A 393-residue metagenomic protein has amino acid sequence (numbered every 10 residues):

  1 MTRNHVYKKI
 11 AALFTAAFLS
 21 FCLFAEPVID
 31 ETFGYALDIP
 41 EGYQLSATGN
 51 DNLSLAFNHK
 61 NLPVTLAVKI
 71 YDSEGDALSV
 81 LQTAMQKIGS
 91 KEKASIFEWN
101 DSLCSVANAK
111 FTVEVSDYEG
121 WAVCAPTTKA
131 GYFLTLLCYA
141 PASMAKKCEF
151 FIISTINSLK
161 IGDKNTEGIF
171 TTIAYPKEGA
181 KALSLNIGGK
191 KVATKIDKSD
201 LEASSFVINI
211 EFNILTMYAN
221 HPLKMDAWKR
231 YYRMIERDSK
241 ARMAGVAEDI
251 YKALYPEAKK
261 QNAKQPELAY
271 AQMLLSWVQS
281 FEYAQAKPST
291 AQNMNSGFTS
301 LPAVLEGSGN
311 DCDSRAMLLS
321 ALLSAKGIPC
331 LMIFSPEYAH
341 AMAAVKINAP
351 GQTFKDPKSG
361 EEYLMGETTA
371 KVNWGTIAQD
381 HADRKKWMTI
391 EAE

Functional and structural regions predicted by a protein language model:
A12-S20: Bacterial N-terminal signal peptides
E26-D51: N-terminal "mature-domain start" segment
Y43-Q44, L136-Y175: Surface-exposed amphipathic alpha-helical segments
A47, I88-E92, L159-D163, S239 (+5 more regions): Sec/Tat-exported extracytoplasmic proteins
T48-S143: Conserved polar/disulfide-associated segments of primarily extracytoplasmic proteins
G188-G245: Secretory-pathway-linked proteins and extracytosolic
Y232-G307: Secondary-structure boundary elements
K264, S314-E393: Hydrophobic/aromatic-rich core segments of domains that either
